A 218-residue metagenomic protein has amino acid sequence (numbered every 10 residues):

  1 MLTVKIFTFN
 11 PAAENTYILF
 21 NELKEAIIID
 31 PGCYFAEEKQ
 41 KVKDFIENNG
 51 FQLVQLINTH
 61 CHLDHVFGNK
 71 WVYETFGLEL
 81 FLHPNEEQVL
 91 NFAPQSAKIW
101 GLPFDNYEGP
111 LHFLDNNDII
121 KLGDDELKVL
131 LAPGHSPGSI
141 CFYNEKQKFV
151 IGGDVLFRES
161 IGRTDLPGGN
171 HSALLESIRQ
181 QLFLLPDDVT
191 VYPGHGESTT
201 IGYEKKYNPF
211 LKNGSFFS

Functional and structural regions predicted by a protein language model:
M1-T3, G50, G77, P110 (+2 more regions): A generic structural signal for alpha->beta connector loops
L2-N49, C141-G152: Conserved beta-strand hairpin/beta-sheet module of binuclear metal-dependent hydrolase folds, prominently
F7-F9, G109-H112, L131-P133: Short Gly/Pro-enriched turn/cap motifs at secondary-structure boundaries
I18, E38, G68, N91 (+3 more regions): Short, function-defining helix-loop hinge/capping sites that tune catalysis or transport
I27, Q55-I57, L80, I151 (+1 more regions): Residue-level marker for buried hydrophobic side chains located in beta-strands that build the well-ordered beta-sheet
C33-E38, K43-K121, K206-F216: Active-site HxH/HxHxD metal-binding segment of metal-dependent hydrolases
C33-Y34, F51, S96, I119 (+1 more regions): Metallo-beta-lactamase
